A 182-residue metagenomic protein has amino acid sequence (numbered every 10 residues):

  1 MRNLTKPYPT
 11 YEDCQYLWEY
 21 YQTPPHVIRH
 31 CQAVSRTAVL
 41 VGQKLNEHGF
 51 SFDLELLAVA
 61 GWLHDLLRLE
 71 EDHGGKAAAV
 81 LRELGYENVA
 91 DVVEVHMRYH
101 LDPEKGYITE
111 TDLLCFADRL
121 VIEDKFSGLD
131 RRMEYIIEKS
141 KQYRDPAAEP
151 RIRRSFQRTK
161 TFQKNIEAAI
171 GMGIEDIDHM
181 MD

Functional and structural regions predicted by a protein language model:
N3-K6, Y20-H48, L63, P103-D182: Divalent metal-dependent phosphate-bond-processing catalytic cores, especially two-metal-ion Mg2+/Mn2+ enzymes that act
E12-Y21: A short small-residue
C14, V89-A90: Hydrophobic side chains within well-formed alpha-helices
V34, A38, F52-R82, D91-H100: His-Asp-centered metal-binding catalytic motifs of divalent-metal-dependent phosphohydrolases/nucleases
H73-A77, V89, T109-D112, L129: Amphipathic alpha-helical interface surfaces
